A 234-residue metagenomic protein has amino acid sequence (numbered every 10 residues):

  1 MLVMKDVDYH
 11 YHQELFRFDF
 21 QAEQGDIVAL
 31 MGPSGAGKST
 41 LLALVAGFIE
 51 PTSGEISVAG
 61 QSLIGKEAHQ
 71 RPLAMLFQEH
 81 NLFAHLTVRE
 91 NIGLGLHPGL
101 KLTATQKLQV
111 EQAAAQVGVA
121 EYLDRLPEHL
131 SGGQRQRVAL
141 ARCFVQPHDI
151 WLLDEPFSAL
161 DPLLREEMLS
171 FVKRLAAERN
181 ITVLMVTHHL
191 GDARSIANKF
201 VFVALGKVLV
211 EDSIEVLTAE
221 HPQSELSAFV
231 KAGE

Functional and structural regions predicted by a protein language model:
S62-F77, P98, E220-H221: ABC ATPase NBD coupling module
A104-Y122, K173-R174: Conserved ABC ATPase "signature" region
L126-L130, Q134: Conserved ABC ATPase signature
V145-D149: A short, proline-enriched helix->beta-strand linker immediately N-terminal to the Walker B motif in ABC-type P-loop
W151-E155: Catalytic Walker B motif of ABC-type/P-loop ATPase nucleotide-binding domains
E215-E234: C-terminal boundary and immediately downstream tail of ABC-type ATPase nucleotide-binding domains
